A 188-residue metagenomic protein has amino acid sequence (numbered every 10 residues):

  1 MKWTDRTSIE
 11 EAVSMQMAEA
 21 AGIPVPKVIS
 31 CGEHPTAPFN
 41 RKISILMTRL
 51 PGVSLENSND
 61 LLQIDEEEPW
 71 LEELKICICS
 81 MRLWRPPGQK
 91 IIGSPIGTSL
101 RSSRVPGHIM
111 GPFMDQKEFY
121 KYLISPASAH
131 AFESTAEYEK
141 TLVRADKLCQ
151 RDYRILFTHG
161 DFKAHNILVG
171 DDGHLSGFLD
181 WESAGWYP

Functional and structural regions predicted by a protein language model:
M1-I109, F113: ATP-binding pocket architecture of kinase catalytic cores
G22, P38-F39, C149-R151, D161 (+1 more regions): Intrinsically disordered, low-complexity regulatory regions enriched in Ser/Pro/Gly/Thr and acidic residues
P26-V28, I64, E137-T141, H159-D161: Short amphipathic alpha-helical surface micro-motifs
D65-E68, C149, Y153: Short, solvent-exposed segments of well-ordered alpha helices
K90-K147: Acidic, glycine-rich loop-and-strand cores that form catalytic or ligand-binding grooves in diverse globular domains
Q116-K117, D152-F157, K163, L168-P188: Active-site Asp-x-Gly
